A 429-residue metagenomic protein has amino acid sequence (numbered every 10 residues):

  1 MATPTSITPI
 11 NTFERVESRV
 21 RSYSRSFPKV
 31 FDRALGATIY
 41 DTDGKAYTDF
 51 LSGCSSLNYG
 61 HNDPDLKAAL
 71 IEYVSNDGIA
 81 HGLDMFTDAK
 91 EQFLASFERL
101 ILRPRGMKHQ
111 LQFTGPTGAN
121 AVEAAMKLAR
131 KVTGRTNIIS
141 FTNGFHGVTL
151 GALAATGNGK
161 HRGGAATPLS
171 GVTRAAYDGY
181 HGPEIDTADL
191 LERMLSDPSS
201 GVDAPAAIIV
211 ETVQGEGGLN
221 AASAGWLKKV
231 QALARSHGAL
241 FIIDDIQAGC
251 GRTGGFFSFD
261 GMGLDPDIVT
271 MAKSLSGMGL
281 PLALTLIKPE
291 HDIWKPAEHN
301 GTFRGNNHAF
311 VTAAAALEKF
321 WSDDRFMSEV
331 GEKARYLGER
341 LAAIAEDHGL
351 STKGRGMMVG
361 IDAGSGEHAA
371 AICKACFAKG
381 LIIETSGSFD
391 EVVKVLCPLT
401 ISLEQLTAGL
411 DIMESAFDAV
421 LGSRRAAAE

Functional and structural regions predicted by a protein language model:
A2-E429: Conserved N-terminal phosphate-binding loop of PLP-dependent enzymes in the Aspartate aminotransferase
